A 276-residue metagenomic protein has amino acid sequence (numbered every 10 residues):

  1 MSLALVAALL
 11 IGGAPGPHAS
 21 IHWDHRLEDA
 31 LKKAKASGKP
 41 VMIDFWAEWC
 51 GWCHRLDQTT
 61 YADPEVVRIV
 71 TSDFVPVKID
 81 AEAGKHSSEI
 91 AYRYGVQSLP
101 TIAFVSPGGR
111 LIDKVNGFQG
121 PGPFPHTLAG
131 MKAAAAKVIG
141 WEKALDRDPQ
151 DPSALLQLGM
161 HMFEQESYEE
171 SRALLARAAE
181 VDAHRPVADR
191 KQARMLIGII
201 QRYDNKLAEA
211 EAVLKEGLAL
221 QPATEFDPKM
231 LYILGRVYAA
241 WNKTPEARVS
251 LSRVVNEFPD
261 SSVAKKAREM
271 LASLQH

Functional and structural regions predicted by a protein language model:
I21-H25, T59-H86: Thiol-based oxidoreductase modules, predominantly thioredoxin-like and allied folds used for disulfide exchange
D24-V66: Local sequence-structure signature of Cys/Sec-based thiol-disulfide redox active-site neighborhoods
P64, K114-F118, D148, Q165-Y168 (+3 more regions): Short solvent-exposed coil/turn linkers within tandem alpha-helical repeat scaffolds
Q97-A136: Non-catalytic, surface beta->alpha helical segment in thiol-disulfide oxidoreductase systems
Q157-L158, I197, L234, L271: Structural register within alpha-helical repeat arrays
